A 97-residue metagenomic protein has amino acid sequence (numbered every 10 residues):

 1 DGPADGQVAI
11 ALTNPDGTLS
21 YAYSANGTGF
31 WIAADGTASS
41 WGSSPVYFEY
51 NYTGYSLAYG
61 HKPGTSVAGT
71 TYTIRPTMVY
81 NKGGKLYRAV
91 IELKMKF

Functional and structural regions predicted by a protein language model:
D1-G54: Surface-exposed binding patches on compact interaction domains or structured appendages
P15, K62-G64, V79-G83, K96: Generic structural motif
A38, Y50-G69: Extracellular/luminal low-complexity segments enriched in Ser/Thr/Pro
A58, T73-T77, V90-E92: Beta-strand secondary-structure signal
A68-K82: A short beta-strand micro-motif common to beta-rich folds, especially ectodomain repeats
K85-F97: C-terminal edge beta-strand
